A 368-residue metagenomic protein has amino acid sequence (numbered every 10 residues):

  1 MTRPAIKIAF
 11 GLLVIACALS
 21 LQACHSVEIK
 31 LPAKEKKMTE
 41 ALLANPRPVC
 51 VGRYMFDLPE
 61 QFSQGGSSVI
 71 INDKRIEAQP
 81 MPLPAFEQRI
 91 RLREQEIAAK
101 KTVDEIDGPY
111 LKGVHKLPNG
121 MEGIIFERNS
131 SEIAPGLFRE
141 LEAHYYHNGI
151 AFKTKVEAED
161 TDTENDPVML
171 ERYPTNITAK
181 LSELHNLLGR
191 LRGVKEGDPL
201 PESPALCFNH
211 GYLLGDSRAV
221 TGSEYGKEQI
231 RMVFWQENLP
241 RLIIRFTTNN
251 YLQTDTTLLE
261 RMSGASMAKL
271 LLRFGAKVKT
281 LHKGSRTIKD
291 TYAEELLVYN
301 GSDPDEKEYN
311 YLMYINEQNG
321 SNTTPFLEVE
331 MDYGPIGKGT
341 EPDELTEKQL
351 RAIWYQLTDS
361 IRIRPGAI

Functional and structural regions predicted by a protein language model:
T2-F10: Bacterial N-terminal signal peptides that target proteins for export
Q22-A23: C-terminal motif of bacterial Sec signal peptides marking the signal peptidase cleavage site
E28-A41: Short, low-complexity, disordered segments immediately C-terminal to signal peptides in bacterial exported proteins
F62, E159-L206, V329-I368: Surface-exposed amphipathic alpha-helical segments
G65-P109, K153-K155, G226-M267, E308-Y311 (+1 more regions): A short acidic-to-branched-hydrophobic micro-motif
I97-H147, Y251-S321: Signature of long, low-cysteine stretches enriched in small and polar/charged residues
P167-K289: Acidic, serine/threonine- and glycine-rich low-complexity intrinsically disordered segments that serve as flexible
L297, S302-W354: C-terminal soluble interaction/assembly domains
